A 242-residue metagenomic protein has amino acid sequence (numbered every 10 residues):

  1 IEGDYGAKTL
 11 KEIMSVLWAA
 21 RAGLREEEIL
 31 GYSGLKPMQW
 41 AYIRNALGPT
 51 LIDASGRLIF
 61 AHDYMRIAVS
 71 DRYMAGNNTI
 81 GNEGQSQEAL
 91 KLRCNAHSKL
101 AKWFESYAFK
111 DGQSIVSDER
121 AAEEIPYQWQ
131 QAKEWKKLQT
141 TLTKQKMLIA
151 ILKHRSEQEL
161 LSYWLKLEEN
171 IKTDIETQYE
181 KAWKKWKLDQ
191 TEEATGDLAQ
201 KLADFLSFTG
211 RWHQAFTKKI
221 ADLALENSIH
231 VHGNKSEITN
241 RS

Functional and structural regions predicted by a protein language model:
E2-D71, S98, K102: C-terminal boundary/linker of central alpha/beta nucleotide-binding cores
E2-Y5, L35, M74-A75, Q87-L92 (+1 more regions): Short, contiguous acidic/charged loop-to-helix segments that flank catalytic cores in large enzymes
G3, L90-H97, S114-I115, A122 (+2 more regions): Inter-repeat boundary and helix-capping residues of tandem alpha-helical solenoids
K8-E12, A41, N45, D63 (+7 more regions): Non-catalytic, well-ordered alpha-helical scaffold segments
K11-A20, E26, V116-K137: P-loop NTPase catalytic cores that bind/hydrolyze ATP
A19, R66, D71-A75, Q131-W135 (+1 more regions): Short, well-ordered loop/turn and helix-capping segments at boundaries between secondary-structure elements and domains
D63-K99: Short, amphipathic alpha-helical interaction segments positioned at domain boundaries
N82, K102, S106-F109, E123-S242: Leucine-rich, hydrophobic repeat-scaffold detector
